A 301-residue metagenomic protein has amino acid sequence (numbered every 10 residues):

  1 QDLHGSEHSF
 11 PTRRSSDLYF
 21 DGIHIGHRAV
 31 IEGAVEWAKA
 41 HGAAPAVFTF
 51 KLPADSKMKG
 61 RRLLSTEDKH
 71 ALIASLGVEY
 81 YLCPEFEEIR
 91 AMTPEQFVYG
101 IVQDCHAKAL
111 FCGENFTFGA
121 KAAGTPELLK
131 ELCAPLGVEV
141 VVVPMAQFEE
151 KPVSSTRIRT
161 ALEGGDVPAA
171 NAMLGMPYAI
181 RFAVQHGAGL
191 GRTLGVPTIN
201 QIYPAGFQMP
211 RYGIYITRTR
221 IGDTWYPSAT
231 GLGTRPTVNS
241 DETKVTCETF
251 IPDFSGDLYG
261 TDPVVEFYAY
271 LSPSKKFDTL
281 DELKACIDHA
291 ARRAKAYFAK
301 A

Functional and structural regions predicted by a protein language model:
D2-S15: Short, small-residue-biased leader/transition segments that mark boundaries at the very start of proteins
R13-R61, S65: N-terminal catalytic cores of NTP/NDP-binding nucleotidyl/phosphoryl-transfer enzymes
S16-L18, F48-T49, Y81-E85, A109-E114 (+1 more regions): Short beta-strands and strand-loop turn motifs
H24, I73, L110, A170 (+2 more regions): Residue-level signal for inorganic ion chemistry
A29, G33, D68, A169-M176 (+1 more regions): A non-catalytic, amphipathic alpha-helix used as a structural packing/dimerization or gating element in enzyme scaffolds
A54-L136: N-terminal Rossmann-like or analogous alpha/beta NTP/dinucleotide-binding catalytic cores that position adenine
C133-G233: Glycine-rich, Lys/Arg-enriched anion-binding loops that position phosphate/diphosphate groups for phosphoryl
G187-A301: Phosphate/ribose-recognition catalytic cores of enzymes acting on nucleotide-derived substrates
